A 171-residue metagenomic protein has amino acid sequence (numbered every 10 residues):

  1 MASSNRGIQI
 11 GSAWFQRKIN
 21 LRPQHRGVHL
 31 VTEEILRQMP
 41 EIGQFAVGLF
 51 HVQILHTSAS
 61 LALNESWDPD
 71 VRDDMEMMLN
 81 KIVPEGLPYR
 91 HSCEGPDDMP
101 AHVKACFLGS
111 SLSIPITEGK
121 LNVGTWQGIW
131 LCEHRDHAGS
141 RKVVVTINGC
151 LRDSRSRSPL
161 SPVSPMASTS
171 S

Functional and structural regions predicted by a protein language model:
A2-S171: Active-site histidine-anchored catalytic micro-motif
